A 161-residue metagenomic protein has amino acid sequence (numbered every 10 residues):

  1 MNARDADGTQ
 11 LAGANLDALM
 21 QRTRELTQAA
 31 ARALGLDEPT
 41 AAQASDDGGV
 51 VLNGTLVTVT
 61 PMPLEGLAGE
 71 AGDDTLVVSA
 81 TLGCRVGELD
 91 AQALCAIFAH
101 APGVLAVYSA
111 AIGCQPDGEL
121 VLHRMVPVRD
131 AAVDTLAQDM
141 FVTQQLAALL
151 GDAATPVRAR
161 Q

Functional and structural regions predicted by a protein language model:
M1-L64, V107-S109, Q115: Charge-rich, low-complexity N-terminal segments
M20-T27, G87-L94, L136: Generic alpha-helical secondary structure
A30, D90-A99, Q138-T143: Short, Φ-rich (hydrophobic/aromatic) sequence segments
T55, M62-L64, G83-R85, D117 (+2 more regions): Generic structural motif
V57-L64, G69-G87: A short acidic-to-branched-hydrophobic micro-motif
V77-V121: Short, internal acidic amphipathic alpha-helical interface segments that mediate docking to partner proteins
S109-M140, Q145-Q161: Well-ordered alpha/beta subsegment
